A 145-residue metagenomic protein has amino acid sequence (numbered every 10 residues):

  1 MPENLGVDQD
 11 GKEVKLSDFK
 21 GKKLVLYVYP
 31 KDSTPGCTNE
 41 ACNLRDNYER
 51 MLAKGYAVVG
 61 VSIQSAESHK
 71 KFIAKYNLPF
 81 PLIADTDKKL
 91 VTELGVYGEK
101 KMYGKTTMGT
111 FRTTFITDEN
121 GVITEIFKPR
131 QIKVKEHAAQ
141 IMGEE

Functional and structural regions predicted by a protein language model:
M1-E145: Chalcogenol-based redox active-site neighborhoods
